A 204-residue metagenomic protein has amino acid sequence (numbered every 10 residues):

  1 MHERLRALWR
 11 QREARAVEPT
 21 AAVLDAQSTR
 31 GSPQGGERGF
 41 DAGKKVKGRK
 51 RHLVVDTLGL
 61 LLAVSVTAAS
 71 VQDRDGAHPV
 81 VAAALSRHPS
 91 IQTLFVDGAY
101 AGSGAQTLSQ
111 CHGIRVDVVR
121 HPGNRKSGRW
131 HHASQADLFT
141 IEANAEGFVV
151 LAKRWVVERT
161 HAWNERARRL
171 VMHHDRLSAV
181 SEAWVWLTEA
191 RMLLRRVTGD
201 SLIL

Functional and structural regions predicted by a protein language model:
M1-R38, V55-D56: Active-site- or DNA-interface-adjacent structural scaffold in DNA-acting proteins
A7-L8, R12, S70, P89-S178: Helix-centered, glycine/charged polyanion-binding patches within enzymatic domains that contact phosphate-containing
E18-T29, L53-G59, A77, I91-G102 (+3 more regions): Short, conserved catalytic/metal-binding motifs centered on acidic residues
D41-K44: Short Gly/Pro-enriched turn/cap motifs at secondary-structure boundaries
K50-L61, S70, A84: Short conserved beta-strand segments at catalytic cores or DNA/RNA-binding microdomains of nucleic-acid binding
L61-V64, V171-M172: Short small-residue beta-strand/loop micro-motif enriched in glycine and branched aliphatics
S65-H88, T93: Active-site beta-loop-alpha junctions of metal-dependent nucleic acid enzymes, especially the RNase H-like/DDE
S178-L204: C-terminal domain-tail junction helix/linker
